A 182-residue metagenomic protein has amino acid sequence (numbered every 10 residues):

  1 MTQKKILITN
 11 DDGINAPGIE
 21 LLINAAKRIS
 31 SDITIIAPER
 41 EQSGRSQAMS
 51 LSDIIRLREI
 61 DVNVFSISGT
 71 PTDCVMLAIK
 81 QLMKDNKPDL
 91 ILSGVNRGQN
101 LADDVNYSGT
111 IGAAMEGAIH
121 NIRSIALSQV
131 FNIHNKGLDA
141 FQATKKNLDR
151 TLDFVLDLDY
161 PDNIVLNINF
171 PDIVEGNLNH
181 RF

Functional and structural regions predicted by a protein language model:
T2, I6, E20-Q81, D85-K87: A cross-family phosphate/adenosyl-ligand binding-site feature
D12-E20: Short acidic, Gly/Ser-rich segments with clustered Asp/Glu that frequently serve as metal-coordination loops in enzyme
T34-I36, F65, L92, R123-L127 (+1 more regions): Hydrophobic/aromatic beta-strand patches that form the interior of the parallel beta-sheet core in alpha/beta enzyme
E39-R40, F131, F170-V174: Glycine-rich beta-alpha junction loops
C74, D139-F182: Electrostatically charged, flexible surface regions
A78-D85, G112-R123: Alpha-helix C-terminal capping segments
Q99-S108: Glycine/threonine-rich flexible loop motifs
A118-A140: Glycine-rich phosphate/pyrophosphate-binding loops and their adjacent beta-strand/loop elements at enzyme active sites
